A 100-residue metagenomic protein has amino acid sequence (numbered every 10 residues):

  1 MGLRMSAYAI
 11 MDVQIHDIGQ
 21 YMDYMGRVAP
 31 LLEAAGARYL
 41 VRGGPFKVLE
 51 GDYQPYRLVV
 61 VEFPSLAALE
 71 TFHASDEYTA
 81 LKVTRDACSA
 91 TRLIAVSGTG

Functional and structural regions predicted by a protein language model:
M1-L58, F63-A74, S97-G100: Short S/T/G/P-rich N-terminal loop/turn motif that feeds into the first structured element of a domain
L66-I94: C-terminal structural segments of small proteins and small subunits
